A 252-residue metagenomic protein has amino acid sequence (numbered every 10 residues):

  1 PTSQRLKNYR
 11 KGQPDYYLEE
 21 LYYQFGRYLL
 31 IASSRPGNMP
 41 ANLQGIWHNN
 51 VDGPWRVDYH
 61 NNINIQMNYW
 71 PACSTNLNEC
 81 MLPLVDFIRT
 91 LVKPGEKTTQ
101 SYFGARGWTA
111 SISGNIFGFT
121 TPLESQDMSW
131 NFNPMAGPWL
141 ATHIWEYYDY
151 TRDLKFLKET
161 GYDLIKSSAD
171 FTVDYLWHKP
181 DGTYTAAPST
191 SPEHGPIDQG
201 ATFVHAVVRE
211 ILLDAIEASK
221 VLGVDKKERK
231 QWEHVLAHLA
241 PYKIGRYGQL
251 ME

Functional and structural regions predicted by a protein language model:
P1-Y59, N78-T99, G223: Acidic/polar, glycine-enriched structural segments that form the non-catalytic walls/loops of the carbohydrate-binding
L6-Q13, N76-W139, Y148-D149, K227-E252: Active-site lining segments of carbohydrate-active enzymes
G12, E19, I31-A32, N68 (+4 more regions): Alpha-helix C-terminal capping/termination sites
Y16-E20, K158-D163: Alpha-helical scaffolds flanking conserved acidic
L18, V57-L82, L91-Q100, H194-E252: Extended ligand-binding clefts on enzyme/binding-domain cores
L21-A32, F87-T90, P94, D163-Y175 (+3 more regions): Alpha-helical scaffold segments in carbohydrate-active enzymes
N42-Y59, R106-E159, S167-H234: The feature captures the catalytic groove of carbohydrate-active enzymes
